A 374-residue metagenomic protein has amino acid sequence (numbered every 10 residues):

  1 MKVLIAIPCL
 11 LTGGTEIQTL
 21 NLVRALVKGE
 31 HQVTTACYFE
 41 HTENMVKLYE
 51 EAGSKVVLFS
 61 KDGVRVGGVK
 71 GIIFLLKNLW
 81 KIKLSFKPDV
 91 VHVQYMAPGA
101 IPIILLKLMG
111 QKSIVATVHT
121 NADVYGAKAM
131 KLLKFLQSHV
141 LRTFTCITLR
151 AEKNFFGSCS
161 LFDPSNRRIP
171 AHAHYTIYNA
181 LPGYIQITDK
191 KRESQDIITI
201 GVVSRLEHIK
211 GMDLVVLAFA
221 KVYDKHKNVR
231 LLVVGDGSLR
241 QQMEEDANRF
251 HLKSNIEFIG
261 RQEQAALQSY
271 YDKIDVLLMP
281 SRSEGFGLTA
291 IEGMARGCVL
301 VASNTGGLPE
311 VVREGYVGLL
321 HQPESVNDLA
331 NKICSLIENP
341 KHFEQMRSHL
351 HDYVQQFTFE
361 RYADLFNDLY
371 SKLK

Functional and structural regions predicted by a protein language model:
I5-G13, I17-N21, A25-K70, P164-P170 (+1 more regions): N-terminal strand-loop element at the rim of the active site of nucleotide-sugar-dependent glycosyltransferases
E16-R24, I198, V202-D224, S238-E244 (+1 more regions): A conserved mid-protein helix/loop that constitutes part of the nucleotide-sugar donor-binding site
K83, R261-Q262, S269-I274: Short alpha-helical donor nucleotide-sugar binding micro-motif in glycosyltransferases
V93-G99, V118: Short His-centered aromatic/hydrophobic patch
R142-T176, G183: A short, active-site helix/loop in glycosyltransferases that binds the activated sugar's phosphate group
R282: Aromatic "clamp/platform" in nucleotide-sugar-dependent glycosyltransferases that forms part of the donor/acceptor
V299-A302: Short hydrophobic beta-strand element within catalytic cores of glycosyltransferases and related nucleotide-activated
E314-G315, L319-V326, S335-P340: Conserved acidic donor-binding segment of nucleotide-sugar-dependent glycosyltransferases
